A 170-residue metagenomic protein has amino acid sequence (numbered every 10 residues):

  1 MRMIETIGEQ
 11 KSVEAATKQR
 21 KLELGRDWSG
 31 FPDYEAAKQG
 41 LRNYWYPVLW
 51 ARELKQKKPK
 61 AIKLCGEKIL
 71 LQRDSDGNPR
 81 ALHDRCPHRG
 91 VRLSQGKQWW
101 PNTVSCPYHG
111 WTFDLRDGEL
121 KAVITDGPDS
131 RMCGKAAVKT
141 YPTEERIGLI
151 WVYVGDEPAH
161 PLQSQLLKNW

Functional and structural regions predicted by a protein language model:
R2-A51, A137-E144, I150-W170: Replace "small metal-dependent catalytic modules" with "small catalytic or cofactor-binding modules
W50-W170: Rieske [2Fe-2S] iron-sulfur-binding domain
